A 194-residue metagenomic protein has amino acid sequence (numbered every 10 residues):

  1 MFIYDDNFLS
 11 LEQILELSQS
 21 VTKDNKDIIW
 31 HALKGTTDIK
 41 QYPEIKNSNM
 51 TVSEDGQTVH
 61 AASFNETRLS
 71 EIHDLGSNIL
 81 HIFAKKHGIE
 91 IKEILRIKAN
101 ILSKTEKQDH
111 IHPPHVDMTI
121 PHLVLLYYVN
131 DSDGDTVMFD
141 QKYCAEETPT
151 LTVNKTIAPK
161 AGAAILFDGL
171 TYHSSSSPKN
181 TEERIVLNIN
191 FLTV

Functional and structural regions predicted by a protein language model:
M1-E90: Non-heme Fe(II)/2-oxoglutarate
L69-S77, H81-L187, L192-V194: Catalytic core of non-heme Fe(II) oxygenases with the double-stranded beta-helix
